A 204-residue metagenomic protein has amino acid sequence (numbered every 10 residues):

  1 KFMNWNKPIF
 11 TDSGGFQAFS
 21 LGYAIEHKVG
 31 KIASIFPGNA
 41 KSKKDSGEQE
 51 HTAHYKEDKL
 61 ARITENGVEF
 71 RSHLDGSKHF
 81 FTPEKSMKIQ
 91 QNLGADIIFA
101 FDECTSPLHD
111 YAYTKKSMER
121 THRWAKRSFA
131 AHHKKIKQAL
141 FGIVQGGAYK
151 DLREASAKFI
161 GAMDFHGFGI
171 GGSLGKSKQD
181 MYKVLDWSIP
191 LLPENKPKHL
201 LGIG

Functional and structural regions predicted by a protein language model:
K1-K134: Non-catalytic, usually N-terminal nucleic-acid engagement modules in DNA/RNA processing proteins
E119-H122, A131, K135-G204: Glycine-rich phosphate/ribose-binding loops and adjacent secondary-structure elements that form binding surfaces
